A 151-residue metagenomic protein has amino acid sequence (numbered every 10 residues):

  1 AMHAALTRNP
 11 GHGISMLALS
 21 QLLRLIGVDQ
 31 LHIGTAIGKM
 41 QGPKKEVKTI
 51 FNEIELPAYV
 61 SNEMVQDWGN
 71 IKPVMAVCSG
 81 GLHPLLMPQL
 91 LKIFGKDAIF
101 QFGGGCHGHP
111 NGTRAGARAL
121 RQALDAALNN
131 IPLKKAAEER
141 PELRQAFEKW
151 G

Functional and structural regions predicted by a protein language model:
A1-G103, G108-A115, A119: Catalytic alpha/beta core domains of metabolic enzymes, predominantly
T113-G151: Extended, intrinsically disordered, low-complexity segments
